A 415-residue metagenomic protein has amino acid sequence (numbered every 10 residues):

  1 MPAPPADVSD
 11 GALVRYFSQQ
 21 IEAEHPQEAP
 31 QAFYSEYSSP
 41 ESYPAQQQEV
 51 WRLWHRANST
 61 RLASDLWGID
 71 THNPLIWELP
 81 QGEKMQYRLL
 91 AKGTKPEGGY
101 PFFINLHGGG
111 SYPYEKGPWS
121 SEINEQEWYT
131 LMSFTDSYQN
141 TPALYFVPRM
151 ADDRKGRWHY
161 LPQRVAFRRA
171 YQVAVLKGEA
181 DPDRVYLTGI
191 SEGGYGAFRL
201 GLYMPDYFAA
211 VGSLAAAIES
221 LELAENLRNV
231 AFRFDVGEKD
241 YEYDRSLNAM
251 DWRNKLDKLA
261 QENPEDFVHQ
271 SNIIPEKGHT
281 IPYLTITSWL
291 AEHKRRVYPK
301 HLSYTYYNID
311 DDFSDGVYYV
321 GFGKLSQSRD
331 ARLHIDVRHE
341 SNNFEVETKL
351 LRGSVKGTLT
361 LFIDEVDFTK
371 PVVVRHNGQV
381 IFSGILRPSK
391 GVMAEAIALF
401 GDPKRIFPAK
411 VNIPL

Functional and structural regions predicted by a protein language model:
M1-F102, F382, P388-K410, P414-L415: A domain-start/cap signature at the N-terminus of enzymes
G99, P113-S121, G156-Y160, F198-L200 (+3 more regions): Short, solvent-exposed loop/turn and secondary-structure capping segments
G99-V175: Active-site machinery of serine-nucleophile hydrolases
G109, M150-A151, E238-Y241, K277: Acidic beta-to-alpha connecting loop that harbors the catalytic carboxylate
L176-K177, D183-R228: Primarily recognizes the serine-hydrolase "nucleophile elbow" in alpha/beta-hydrolase and SGNH/GDSL folds
R233-G237: Short beta-strand/loop motif that positions the catalytic acidic residue of the alpha/beta-hydrolase fold
Y241, S246-R253, L259-R352, S389-V392: C-terminal catalytic histidine-bearing segment of alpha/beta-hydrolase fold enzymes
L351-V372: Surface-exposed beta-strand/loop patches in extracellular or lumenal glycoproteins
